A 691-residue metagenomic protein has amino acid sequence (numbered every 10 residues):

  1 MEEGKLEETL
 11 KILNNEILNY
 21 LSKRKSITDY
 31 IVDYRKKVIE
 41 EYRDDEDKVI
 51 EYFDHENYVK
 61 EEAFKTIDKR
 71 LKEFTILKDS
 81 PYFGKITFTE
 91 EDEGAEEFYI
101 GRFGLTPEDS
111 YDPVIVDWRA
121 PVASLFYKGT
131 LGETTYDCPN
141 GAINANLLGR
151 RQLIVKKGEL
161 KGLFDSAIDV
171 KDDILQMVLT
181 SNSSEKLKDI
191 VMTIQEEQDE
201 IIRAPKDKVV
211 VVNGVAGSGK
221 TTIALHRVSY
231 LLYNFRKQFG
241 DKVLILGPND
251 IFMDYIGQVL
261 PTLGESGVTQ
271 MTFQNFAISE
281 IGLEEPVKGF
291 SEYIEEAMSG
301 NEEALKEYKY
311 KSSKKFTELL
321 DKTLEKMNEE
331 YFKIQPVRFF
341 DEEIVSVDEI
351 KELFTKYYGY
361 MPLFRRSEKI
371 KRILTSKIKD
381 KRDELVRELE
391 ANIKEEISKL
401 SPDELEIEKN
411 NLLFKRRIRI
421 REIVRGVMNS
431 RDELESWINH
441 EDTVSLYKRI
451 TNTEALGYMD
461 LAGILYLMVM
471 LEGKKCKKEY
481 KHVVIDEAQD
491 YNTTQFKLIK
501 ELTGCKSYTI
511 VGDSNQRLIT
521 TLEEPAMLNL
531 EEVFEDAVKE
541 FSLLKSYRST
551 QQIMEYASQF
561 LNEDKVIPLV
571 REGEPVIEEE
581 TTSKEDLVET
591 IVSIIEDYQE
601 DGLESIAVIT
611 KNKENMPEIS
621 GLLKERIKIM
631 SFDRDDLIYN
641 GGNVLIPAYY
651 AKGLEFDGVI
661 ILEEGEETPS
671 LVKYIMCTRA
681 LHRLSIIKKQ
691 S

Functional and structural regions predicted by a protein language model:
M1-T28, V170-Y293, V659, I675-T678 (+1 more regions): P-loop NTPase Walker
M1-V191, Q195, D199-E200, T453 (+1 more regions): Extended, charged low-complexity regulatory segments
K72, I76, T180, S184 (+10 more regions): Short, charged/polar micro-motifs that form catalytic or ligand-binding hotspots
I174-L179, K448, A537-K539: Short glycine/proline-rich turn/loop motifs
K186, I190, K220-A224, I370 (+4 more regions): Phosphate/oxyanion-binding active-site loops and adjacent basic polyanion-contact surfaces
L232-V483, D490-L498, K506: Alpha-helical nucleic-acid-binding subdomain of P-loop helicases immediately C-terminal to the Walker A/P-loop
Q238-D241, D250-S266, M271-I278, G282-F290 (+2 more regions): Conserved helicase motor core of SF1/SF2 NTP-dependent helicases
